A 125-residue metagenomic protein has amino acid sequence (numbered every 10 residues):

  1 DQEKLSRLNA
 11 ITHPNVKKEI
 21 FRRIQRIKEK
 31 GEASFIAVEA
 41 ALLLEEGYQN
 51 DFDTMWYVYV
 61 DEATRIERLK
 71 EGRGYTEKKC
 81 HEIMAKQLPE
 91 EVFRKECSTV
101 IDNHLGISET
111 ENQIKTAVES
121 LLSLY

Functional and structural regions predicted by a protein language model:
D1-S34: ATP-dependent small-molecule kinase phosphotransfer cores that center on conserved nucleotide phosphate-binding segments
E3, N15, L43, A63-T64 (+2 more regions): Short alpha-helical
L5, K17, A37, E62-I66 (+2 more regions): A general structural signal for well-ordered alpha-helical segments in protein cores
L8, A37, I101: Residue-level signature of catalytic and energy-coupling elements of molecular machines, predominantly ATP/GTP-dependent
N9, I66-K70, H81: Amphipathic alpha-helical segments within well-ordered protein domains
E19-I20, Q49-D51, E71, Y75-L122: Small-molecule kinase domains that catalyze NTP-dependent phosphoryl transfer to phosphate-bearing small molecules
F21-G72: ATP-dependent NMP and nucleoside kinases share a basic, alpha-helical "lid"
